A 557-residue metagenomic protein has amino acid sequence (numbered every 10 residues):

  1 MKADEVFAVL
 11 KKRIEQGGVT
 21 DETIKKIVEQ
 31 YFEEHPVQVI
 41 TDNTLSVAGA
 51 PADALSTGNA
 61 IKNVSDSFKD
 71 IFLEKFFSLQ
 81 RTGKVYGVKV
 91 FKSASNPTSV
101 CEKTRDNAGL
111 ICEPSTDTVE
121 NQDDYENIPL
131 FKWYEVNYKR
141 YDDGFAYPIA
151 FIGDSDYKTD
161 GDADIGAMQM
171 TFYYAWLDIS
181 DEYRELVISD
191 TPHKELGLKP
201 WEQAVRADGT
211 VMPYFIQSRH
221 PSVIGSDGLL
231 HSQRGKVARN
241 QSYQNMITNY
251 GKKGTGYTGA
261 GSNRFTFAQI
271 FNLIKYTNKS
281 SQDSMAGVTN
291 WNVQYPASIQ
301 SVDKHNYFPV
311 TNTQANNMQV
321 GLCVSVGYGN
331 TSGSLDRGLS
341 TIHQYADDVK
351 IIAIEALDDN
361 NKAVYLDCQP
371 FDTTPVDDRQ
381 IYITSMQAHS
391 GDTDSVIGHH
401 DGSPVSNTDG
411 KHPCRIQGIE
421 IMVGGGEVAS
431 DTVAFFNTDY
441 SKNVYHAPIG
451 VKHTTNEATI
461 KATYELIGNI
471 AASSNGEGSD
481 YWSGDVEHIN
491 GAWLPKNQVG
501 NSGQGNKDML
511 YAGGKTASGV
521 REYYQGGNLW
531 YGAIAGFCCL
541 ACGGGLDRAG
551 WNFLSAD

Functional and structural regions predicted by a protein language model:
M1-I71, V211: Surface-exposed receptor/substrate recognition regions of extracellular proteins
I27-E29, S67-S226, K253-G259, N263 (+3 more regions): Extended N-terminal export/anchoring regions of large proteins
T57, D181-P192, T438-P448: Short Gly/aromatic-enriched secondary-structure transition segments
L73-S95, G426-A434, K461-D557: C-terminal, surface-exposed recognition/capping segments
D160-A163, H193-G329, I342-D348, D359-M422: Short aromatic-cysteine micro-motif
S222-S242, S441-I467: A solvent-exposed, charged loop/short amphipathic helix patch at secondary-structure junctions
S301, F308-T311, Q319-C323, A346-A353 (+3 more regions): Low-complexity, serine/threonine/proline-enriched polar segments
N330-D347, F435-V444: Short, Lys/Arg- and Gly-enriched loop/turn segments at beta-strand edges
